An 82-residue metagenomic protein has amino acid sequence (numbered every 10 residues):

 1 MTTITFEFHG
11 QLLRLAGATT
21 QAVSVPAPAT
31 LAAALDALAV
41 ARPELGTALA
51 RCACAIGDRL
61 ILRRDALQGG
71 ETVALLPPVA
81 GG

Functional and structural regions predicted by a protein language model:
M1-G81: Ubiquitin-like/PB1-type beta-grasp interaction modules and other compact soluble beta-rich domains
